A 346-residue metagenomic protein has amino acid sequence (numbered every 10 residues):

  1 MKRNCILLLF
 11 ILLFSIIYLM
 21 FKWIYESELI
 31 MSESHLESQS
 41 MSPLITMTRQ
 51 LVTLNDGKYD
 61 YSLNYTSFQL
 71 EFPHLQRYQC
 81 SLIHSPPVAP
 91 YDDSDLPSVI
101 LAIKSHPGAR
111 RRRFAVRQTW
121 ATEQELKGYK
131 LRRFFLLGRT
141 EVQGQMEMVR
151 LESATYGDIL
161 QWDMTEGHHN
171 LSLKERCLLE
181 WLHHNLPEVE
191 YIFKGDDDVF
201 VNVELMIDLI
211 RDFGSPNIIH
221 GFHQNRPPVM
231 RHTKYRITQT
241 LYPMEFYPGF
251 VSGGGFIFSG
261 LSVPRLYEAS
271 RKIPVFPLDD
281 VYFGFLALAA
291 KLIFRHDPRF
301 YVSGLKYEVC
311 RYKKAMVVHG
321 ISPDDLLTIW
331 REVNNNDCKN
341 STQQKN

Functional and structural regions predicted by a protein language model:
M1-N346: Secretory-pathway lumenal glyco-enzymes, predominantly type II signal-anchor Golgi glycosyltransferases
